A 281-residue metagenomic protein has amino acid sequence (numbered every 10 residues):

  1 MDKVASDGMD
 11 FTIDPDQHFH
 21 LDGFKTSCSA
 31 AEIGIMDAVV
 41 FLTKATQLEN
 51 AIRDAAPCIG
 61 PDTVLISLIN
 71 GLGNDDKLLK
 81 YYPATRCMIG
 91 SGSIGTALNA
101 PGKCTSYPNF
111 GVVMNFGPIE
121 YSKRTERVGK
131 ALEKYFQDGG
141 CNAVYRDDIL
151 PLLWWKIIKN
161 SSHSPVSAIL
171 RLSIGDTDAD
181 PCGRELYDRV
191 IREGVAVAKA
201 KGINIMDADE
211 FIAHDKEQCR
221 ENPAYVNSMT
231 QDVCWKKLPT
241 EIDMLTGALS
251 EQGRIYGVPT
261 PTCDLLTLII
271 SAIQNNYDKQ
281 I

Functional and structural regions predicted by a protein language model:
M1-F19: Glycine-rich phosphate-binding loop and adjoining beta1-alpha1-beta2 segment of Rossmann-like nucleotide-binding folds
M9-D14, P83-A84, C104-P108, S161-H163 (+1 more regions): Short, hinge-like loop/turn segments at secondary-structure boundaries
H18-C104: Rossmann-like NAD(P)(H) cofactor-binding subdomain of soluble oxidoreductases
G34, N70-K156: Rossmann-fold dinucleotide-binding core
I59, K103-P118, A168-D178, V226-C234: Helix-loop-beta segment of a Rossmann-like dinucleotide-binding subdomain
L150-D178, C182-V195, P223: Active-site-proximal catalytic alpha-helix in oxidoreductases
R184-I281: NAD(P)-dependent Rossmann-like dehydrogenase/reductase catalytic/cofactor-binding core
